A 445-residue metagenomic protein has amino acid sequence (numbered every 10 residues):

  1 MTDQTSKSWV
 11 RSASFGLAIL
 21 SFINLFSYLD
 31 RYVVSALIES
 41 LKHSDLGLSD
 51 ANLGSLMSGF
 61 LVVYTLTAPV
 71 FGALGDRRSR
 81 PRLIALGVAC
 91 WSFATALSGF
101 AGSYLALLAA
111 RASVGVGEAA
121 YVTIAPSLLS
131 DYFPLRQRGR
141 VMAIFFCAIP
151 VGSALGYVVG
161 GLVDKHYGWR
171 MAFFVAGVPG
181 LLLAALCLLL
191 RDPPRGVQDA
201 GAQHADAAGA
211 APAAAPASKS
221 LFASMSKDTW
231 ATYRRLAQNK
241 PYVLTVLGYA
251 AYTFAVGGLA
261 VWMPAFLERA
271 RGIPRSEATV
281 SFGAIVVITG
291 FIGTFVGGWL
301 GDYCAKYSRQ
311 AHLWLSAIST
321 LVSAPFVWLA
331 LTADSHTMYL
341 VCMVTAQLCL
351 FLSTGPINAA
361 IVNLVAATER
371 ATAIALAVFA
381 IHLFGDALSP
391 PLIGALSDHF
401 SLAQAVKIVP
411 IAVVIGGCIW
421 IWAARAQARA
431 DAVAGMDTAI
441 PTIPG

Functional and structural regions predicted by a protein language model:
D3-W9, V197-L244, A270: Juxtamembrane intracellular "pre-TM" segments in multi-pass secondary transporters
V34-S35, N239-F295, F351-T354, N358 (+1 more regions): Extracytoplasmic gate region of multi-pass secondary transporters
G47, S79, F100-A106, G117 (+2 more regions): Helix-breaking motifs and short loop linkers at transmembrane-helix boundaries and internal kinks in secondary membrane
S58-F71, A284-G297: Central cavity-lining transmembrane alpha-helices of secondary-active solute carriers, predominantly the Major
L66-L105: Conserved MFS/SLC helix-loop-helix module at the cytosolic interface between two early adjacent transmembrane helices
R82-A96, H312-V327: Structural signature of the two symmetry-related core transmembrane helices
A110-P150: Cytoplasmic helix-loop-helix junction between adjacent transmembrane helices in 12-TM secondary transporters
F145-R195: Helix-loop-helix hairpin linking two adjacent transmembrane segments in secondary transporters
